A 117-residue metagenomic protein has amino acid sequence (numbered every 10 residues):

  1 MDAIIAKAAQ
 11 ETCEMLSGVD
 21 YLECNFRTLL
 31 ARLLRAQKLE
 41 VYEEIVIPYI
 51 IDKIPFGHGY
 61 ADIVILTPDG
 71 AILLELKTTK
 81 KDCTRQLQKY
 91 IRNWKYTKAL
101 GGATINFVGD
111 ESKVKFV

Functional and structural regions predicted by a protein language model:
M1-I4, L22, F26, D82-C83: Short amphipathic alpha-helical segments
M1-V19: Interdomain/boundary linker segments immediately adjacent to catalytic/signaling cores
I4-K7, L29, R85-K89: Long, highly charged amphipathic alpha-helices
E11, L33-Q37, N93: Active-site catalytic microenvironments for nucleophilic, acid-base chemistry
L16, V41, K98-G101: Secondary-structure transition/capping residues
G18-D69, S112-K113: Active-site metal-binding core of divalent-cation-utilizing nuclease and nuclease-like domains
A71-I72, L76-V117: Nucleic-acid nuclease catalytic cores
